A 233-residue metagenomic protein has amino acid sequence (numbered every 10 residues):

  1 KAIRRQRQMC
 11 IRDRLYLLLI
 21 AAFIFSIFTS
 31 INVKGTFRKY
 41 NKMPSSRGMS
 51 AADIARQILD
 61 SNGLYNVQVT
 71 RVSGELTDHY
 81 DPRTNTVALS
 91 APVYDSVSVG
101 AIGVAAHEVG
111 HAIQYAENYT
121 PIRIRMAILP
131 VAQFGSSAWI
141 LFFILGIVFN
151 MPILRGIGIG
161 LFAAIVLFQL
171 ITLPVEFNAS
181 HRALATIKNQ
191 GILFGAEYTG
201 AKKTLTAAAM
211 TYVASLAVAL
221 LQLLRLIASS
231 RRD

Functional and structural regions predicted by a protein language model:
K1-I11: Single conserved hydrophobic/aromatic residue that forms the stacking wall/gate of nucleotide- or nucleobase-binding
C10, A88, F162: Conserved beta-strand segments that form the floor/walls of ligand-binding pockets within enzyme and binding domains
R12-T36, G146, P152-I153, I157-I159 (+1 more regions): Hydrophobic alpha-helical transmembrane segments of small proteolipidic membrane proteins, enriched in energy-coupled
D13-L17, A127-S137, I153-G160, K203-V213: Alpha-helical transmembrane segments of integral membrane proteins
I27-A132, L167-D233: Polar-ligand-bearing catalytic/cofactor-coordination segments of membrane-embedded or membrane-tethered inner-membrane
Q114-T120, F142-I153: Membrane-helix exit/interface motif
F134-F143, V218: Core segments of transmembrane alpha-helices that mediate helix-helix packing or line hydrophobic substrate/ligand
